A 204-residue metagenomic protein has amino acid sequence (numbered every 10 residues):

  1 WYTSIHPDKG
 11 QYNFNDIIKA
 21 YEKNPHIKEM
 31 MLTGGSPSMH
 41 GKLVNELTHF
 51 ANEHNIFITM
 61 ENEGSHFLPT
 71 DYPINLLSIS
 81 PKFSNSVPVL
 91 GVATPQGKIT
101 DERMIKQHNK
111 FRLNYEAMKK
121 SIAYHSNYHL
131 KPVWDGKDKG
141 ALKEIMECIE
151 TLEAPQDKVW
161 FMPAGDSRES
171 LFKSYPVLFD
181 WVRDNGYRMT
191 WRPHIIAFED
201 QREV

Functional and structural regions predicted by a protein language model:
W1-D16: Canonical Radical SAM [4Fe-4S] cluster-binding loop centered on the CxxxCxxC motif and its immediate flanking residues
W1-S4, I27-M31: Glycine-/proline-rich flexible loop or hinge segments
D16-N24: A short, N-terminal amphipathic alpha-helix
I18, E29, S38-V204: Conserved AdoMet/S-adenosylmethionine-binding subsite of the radical SAM
G34-G35: Active-site beta-strand/loop signature of hydrolases that rely on acidic residues for catalysis
